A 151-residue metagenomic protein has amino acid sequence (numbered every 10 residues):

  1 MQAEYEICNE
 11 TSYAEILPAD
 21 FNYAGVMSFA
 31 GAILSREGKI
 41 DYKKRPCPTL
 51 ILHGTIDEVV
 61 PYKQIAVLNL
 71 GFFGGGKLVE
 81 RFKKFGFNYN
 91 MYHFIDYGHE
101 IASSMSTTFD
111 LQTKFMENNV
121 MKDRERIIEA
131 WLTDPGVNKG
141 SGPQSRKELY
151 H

Functional and structural regions predicted by a protein language model:
M1-R45: Primarily recognizes the serine-hydrolase "nucleophile elbow" in alpha/beta-hydrolase and SGNH/GDSL folds
Y5, K44, V67-G71, D110: Glycine-rich, phosphate-binding/catalytic loops in enzymes
M27-A30, L52, F94-I95: Alpha/beta-hydrolase-fold catalytic nucleophile elbow
I33-S35, I56-E58, D96-H99: Solvent-exposed loop/turn segments at secondary-structure junctions within structured extracellular/periplasmic domains
K39-I40, K63-A66, S103-S106: Short, solvent-exposed loop/turn segments at secondary-structure boundaries
R45, L50-D57: Short beta-strand/loop motif that positions the catalytic acidic residue of the alpha/beta-hydrolase fold
G54-N90: Active-site-adjacent alpha-helix of alpha/beta-hydrolase-fold enzymes
K83-H151: C-terminal catalytic histidine-bearing segment of alpha/beta-hydrolase fold enzymes
